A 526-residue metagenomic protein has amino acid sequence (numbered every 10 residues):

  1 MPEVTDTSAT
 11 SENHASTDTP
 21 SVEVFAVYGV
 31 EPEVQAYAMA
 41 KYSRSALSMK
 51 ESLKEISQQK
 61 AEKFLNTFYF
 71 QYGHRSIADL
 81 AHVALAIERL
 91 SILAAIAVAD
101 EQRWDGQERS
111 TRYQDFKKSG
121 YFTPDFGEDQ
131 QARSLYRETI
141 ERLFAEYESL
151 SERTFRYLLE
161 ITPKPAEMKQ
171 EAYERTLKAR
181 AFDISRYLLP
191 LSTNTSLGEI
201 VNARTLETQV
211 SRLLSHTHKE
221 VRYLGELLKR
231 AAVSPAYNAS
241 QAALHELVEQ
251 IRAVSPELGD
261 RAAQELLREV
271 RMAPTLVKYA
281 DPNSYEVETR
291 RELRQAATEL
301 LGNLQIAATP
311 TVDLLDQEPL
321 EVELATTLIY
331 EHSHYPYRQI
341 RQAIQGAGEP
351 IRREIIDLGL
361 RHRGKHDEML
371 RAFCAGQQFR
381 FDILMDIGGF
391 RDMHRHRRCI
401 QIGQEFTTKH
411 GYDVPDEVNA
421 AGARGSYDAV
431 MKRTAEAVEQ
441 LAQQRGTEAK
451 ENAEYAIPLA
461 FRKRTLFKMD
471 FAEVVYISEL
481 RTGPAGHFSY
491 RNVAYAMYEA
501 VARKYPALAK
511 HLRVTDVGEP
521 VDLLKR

Functional and structural regions predicted by a protein language model:
M1-R526: A conserved ligand/cofactor-binding region detector
